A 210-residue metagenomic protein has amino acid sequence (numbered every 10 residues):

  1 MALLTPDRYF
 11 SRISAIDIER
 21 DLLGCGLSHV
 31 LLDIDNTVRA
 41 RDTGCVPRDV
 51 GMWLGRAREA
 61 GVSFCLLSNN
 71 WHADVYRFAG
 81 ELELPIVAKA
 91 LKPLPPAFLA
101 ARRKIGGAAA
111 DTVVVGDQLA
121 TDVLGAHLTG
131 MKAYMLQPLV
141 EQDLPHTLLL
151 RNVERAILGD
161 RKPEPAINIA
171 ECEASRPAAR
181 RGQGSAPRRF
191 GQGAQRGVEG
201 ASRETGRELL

Functional and structural regions predicted by a protein language model:
M1-L32, V38-G44, R48-L210: Asp-based, Mg2+/Mn2+-dependent phosphohydrolase catalytic module
